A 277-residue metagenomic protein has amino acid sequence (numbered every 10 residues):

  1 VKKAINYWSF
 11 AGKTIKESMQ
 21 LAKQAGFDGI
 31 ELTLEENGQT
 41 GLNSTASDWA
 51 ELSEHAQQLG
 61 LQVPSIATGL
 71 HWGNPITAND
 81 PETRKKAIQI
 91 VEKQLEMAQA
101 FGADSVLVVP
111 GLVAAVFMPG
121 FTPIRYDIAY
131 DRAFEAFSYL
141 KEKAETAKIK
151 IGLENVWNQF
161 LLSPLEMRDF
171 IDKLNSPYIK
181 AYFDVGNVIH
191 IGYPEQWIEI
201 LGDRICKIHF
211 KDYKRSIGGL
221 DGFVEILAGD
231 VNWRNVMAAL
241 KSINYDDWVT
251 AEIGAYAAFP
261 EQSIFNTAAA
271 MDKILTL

Functional and structural regions predicted by a protein language model:
V1-A4, A11-D28, Q57, S138 (+2 more regions): Histidine-acidic metal/acid-base catalytic patches
V1-N6, S65-I76, L112-F121: N-terminal small/glycine-rich loop or linker at the start of catalytic domains across soluble metabolic enzymes
S9-A11, L34-E36, L70-W72, L112-A114 (+4 more regions): Active-site-proximal loop/turn and secondary-structure-junction residues that shape catalytic pockets, frequently
K16-E17, E54-L59, I76-K180, R234: Active-site acidic/histidine proton-transfer and metal-coordination neighborhood in alpha/beta enzyme cores
D28-G29, Q62, D104, K150 (+1 more regions): Residue-level detector of anion-binding/catalytic polar loops
D28-T33, P64-T68, L107-P110, D203-K214: Non-cysteine beta-strand/loop elements that form the S-adenosyl-L-methionine
T33-H55, P110-F117: Glycine-rich, proline-tolerant flexible connector loops at the mouths of alpha/beta enzymes
N37-T40, W72-A78, A114-P119, H190-I191 (+2 more regions): A short acidic, helix-capping loop that chelates divalent metal ions and anchors anionic groups
